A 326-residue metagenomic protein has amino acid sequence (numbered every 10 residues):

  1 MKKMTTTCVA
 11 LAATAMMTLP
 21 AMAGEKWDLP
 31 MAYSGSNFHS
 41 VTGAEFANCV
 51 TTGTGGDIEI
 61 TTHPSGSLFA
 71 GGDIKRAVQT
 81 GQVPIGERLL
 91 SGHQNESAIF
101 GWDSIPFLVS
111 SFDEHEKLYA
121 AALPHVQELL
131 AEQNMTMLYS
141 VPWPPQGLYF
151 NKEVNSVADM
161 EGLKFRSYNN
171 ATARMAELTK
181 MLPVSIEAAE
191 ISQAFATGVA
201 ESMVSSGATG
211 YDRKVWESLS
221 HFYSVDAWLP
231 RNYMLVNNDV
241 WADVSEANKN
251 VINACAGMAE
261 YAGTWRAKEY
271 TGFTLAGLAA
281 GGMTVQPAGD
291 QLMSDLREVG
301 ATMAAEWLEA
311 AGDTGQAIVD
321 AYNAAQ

Functional and structural regions predicted by a protein language model:
M1-V9: Bacterial N-terminal signal peptides that target proteins for export
V9-A10, A256: Enrichment for repetitive, rod-forming helical segments
A10-L11, A21: Cleavable N-terminal signal peptides
M17-A23: Sec/Tat signal peptide C-region and signal peptidase I cleavage site
G24-E116, A122-Q326: N-terminal secretory/targeting leader peptides
